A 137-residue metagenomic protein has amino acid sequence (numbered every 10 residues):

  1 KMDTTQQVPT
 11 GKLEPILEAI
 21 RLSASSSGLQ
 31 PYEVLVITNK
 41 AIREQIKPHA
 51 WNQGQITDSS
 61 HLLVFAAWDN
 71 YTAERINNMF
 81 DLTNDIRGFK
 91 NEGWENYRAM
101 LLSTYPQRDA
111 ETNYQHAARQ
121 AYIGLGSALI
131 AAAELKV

Functional and structural regions predicted by a protein language model:
K1-V137: Acidic, surface-exposed loops and disordered segments
